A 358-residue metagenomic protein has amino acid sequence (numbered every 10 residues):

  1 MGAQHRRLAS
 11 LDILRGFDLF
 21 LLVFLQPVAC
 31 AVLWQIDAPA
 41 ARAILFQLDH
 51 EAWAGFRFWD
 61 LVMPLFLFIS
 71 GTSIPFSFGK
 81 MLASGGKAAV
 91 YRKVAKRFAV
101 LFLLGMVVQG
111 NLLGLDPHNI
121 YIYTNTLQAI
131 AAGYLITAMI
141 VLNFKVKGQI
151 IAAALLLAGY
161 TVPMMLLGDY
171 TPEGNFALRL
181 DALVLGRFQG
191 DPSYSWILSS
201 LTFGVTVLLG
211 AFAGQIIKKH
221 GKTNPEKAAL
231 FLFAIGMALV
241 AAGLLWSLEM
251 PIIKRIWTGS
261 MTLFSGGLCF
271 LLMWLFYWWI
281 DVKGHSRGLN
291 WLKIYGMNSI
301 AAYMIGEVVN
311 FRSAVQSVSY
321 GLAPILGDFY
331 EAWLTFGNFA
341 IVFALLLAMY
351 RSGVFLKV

Functional and structural regions predicted by a protein language model:
M1-V358: Alpha-helical transmembrane segments and their immediate juxtamembrane cytosolic regions
